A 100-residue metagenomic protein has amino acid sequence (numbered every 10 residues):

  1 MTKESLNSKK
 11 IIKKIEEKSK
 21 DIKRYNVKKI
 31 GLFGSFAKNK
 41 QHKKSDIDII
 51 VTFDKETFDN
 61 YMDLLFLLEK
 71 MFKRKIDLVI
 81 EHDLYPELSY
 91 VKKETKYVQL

Functional and structural regions predicted by a protein language model:
M1-K29, A37-K43, D54-L100: Catalytic core of pol beta-like nucleotidyltransferases
L32: Conserved histidines in hydrophobic membrane contexts and catalytic metal-binding motifs
D48-V51: Short beta-strand->loop micro-motif that forms the acidic, two-metal-ion catalytic signature in nucleotide-processing
